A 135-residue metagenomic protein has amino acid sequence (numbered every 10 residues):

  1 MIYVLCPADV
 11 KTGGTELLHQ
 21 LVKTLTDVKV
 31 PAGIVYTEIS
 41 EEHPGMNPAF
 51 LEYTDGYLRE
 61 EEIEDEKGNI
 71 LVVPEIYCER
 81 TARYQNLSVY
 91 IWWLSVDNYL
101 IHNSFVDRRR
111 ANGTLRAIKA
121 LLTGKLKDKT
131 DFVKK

Functional and structural regions predicted by a protein language model:
M1-I70: N-terminal pre-catalytic "stem/leader" segment of glycosyltransferase-like enzymes
G56-K135: Catalytic core of nucleotide-activated saccharide and alditol-phosphate transferases
